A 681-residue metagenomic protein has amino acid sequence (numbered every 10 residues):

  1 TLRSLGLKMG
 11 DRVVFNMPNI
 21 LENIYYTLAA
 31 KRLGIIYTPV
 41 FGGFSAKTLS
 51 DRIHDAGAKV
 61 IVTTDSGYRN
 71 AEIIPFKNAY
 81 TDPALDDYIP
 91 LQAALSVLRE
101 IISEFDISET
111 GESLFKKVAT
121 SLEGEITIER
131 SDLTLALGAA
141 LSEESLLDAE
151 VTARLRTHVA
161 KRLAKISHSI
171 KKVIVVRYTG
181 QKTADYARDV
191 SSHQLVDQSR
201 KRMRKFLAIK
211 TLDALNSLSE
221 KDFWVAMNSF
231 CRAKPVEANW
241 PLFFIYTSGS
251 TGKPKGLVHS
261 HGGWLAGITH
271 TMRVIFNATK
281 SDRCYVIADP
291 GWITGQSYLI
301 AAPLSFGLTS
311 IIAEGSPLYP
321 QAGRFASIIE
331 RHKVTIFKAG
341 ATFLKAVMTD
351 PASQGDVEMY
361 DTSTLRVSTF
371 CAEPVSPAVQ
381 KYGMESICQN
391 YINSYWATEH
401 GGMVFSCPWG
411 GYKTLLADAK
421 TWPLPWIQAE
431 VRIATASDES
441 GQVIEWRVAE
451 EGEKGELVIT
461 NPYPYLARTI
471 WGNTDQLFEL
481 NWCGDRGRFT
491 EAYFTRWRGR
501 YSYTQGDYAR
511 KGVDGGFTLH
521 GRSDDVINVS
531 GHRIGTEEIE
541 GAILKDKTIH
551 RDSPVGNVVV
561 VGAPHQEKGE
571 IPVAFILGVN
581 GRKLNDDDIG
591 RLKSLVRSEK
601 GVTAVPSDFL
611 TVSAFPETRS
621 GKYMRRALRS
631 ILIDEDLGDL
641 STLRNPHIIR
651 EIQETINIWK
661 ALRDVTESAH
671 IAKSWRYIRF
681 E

Functional and structural regions predicted by a protein language model:
S4-L5, L28, R32-L215, G340-A341: Structural core segment of the AMP-binding/adenylate-forming
F15, F41-D65, E330, F337 (+4 more regions): AMP-binding/adenylate-forming catalytic core of the ANL superfamily
M17-P18, T38-H54, S66-Y68, E72-P75 (+4 more regions): ATP-dependent adenylate-forming carboxylate-activation enzymes
G34, S260-R283, I287-T335, T349-P351 (+1 more regions): Conserved AMP-binding/adenylation subdomain of ANL enzymes
I166-Q181, A187-Y246, K253, G263 (+2 more regions): Conserved pre-ATP/AMP-binding loop-to-beta segment of ANL
V190, L195, M203, L207-D213 (+5 more regions): Gly/Ser/Thr-rich phosphate-binding loop
S437-T495, G516, H532-G535, D636-L637: Conserved ATP/PPi-binding loop(s) of AMP-dependent carboxylate-activating enzymes
V559-H565, P572-L577, G590-E681: Conserved C-terminal "lid"/linker of ANL adenylate-forming enzymes
